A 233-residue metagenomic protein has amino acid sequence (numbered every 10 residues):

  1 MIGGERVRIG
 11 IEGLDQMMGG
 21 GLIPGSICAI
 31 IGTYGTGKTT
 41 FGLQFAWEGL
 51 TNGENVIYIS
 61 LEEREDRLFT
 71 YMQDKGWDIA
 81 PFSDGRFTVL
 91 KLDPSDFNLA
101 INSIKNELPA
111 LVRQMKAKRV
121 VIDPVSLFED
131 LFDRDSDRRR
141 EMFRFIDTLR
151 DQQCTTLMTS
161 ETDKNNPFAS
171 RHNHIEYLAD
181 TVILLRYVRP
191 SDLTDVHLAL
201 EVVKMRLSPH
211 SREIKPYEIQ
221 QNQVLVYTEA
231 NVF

Functional and structural regions predicted by a protein language model:
M1-I2, S211-F233: C-terminal regions of RecA-like/P-loop NTPase motor modules
I9-G21: Pre-Walker A adenine-sensing motif
C28-I31: Short hydrophobic/aromatic beta-strand immediately N-terminal to the Walker A/P-loop
T33-D96: Conserved P-loop
N55, R86, K116-R119, D151-T159: Loop/turn-to-beta-strand initiation segments
L92-D151: Phosphate-binding/switch loop-helix module in NTP-utilizing enzymes
S160-N222: Phosphate-binding/switch region of NTP-binding enzymes
